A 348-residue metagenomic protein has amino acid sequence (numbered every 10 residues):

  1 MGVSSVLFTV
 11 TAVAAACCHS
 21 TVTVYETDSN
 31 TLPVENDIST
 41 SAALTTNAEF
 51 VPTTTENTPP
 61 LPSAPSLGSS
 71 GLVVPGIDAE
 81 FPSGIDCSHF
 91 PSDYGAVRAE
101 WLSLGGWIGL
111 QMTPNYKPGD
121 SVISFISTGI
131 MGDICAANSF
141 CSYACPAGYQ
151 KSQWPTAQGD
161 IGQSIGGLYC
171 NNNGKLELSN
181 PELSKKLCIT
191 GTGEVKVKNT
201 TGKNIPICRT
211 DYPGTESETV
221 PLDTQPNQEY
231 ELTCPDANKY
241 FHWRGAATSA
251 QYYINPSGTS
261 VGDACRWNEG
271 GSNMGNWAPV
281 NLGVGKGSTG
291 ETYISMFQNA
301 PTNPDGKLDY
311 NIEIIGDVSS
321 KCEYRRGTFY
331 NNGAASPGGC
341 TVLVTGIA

Functional and structural regions predicted by a protein language model:
M1-C87, S92, K286-T292, M296-F297 (+3 more regions): Fungal extracellular serine/threonine-rich, low-complexity, intrinsically disordered "mucin-like" regions of secreted
C18-S20, P206-A348: Ser/Thr/Asn(+Pro)-rich, low-complexity disordered segments
V73-N138: N-terminal, Lys/Arg-enriched amphipathic/low-complexity engagement segments that precede the first folded domain
F125-S179: Long, hydrophobic/aromatic-enriched structural stretches that serve as scaffold segments
L168, P181-P213: Hydrophobic, ordered structural segments
